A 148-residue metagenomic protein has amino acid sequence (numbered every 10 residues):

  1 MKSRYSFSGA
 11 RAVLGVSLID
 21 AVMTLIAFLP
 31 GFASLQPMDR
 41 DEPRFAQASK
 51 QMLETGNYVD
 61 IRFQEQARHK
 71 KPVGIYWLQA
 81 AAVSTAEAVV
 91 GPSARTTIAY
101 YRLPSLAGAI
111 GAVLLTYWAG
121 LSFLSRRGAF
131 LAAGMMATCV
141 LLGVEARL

Functional and structural regions predicted by a protein language model:
K2-L148: Membrane-integral, polyisoprenol-dependent glycosyltransferases of the GT-C/oligosaccharyltransferase superfamily
